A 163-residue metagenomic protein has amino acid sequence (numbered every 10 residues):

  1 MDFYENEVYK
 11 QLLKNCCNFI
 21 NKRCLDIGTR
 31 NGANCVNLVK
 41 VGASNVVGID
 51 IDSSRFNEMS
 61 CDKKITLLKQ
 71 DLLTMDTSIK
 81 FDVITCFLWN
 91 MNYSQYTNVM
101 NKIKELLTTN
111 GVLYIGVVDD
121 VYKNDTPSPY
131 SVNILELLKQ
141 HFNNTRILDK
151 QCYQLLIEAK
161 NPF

Functional and structural regions predicted by a protein language model:
F3-I20: Conserved alpha-helix/loop element of class I SAM-dependent methyltransferases that forms part of the SAM/SAH-binding
K22-R30: Conserved class I S-adenosyl-L-methionine
N31-T66, D71: Class I SAM-dependent methyltransferase SAM/SAH-binding core
L73-I84: A short acidic, Gly/Pro-enriched loop at the edge of an enzyme's catalytic core that lines a small-molecule cofactor
D82-Y96: A short SAM/SAH-binding and catalytic strip from SAM-dependent methyltransferases
T97-T109: A short glycine-rich, Lys/Arg-flanked "PGG" loop and its adjoining helix->strand segment in the class I
N110-D119: Conserved beta-strand signature within the Rossmann-like core of class I S-adenosyl-L-methionine
P127-H141: Short alpha-helix
